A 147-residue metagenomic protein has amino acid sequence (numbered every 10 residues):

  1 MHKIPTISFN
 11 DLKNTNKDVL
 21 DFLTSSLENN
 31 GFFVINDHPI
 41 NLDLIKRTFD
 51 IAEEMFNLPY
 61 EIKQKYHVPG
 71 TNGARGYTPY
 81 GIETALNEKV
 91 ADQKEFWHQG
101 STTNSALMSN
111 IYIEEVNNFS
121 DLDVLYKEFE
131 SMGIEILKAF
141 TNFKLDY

Functional and structural regions predicted by a protein language model:
M1-Y147: Peripheral, non-catalytic segments flanking oxidoreductase cores
